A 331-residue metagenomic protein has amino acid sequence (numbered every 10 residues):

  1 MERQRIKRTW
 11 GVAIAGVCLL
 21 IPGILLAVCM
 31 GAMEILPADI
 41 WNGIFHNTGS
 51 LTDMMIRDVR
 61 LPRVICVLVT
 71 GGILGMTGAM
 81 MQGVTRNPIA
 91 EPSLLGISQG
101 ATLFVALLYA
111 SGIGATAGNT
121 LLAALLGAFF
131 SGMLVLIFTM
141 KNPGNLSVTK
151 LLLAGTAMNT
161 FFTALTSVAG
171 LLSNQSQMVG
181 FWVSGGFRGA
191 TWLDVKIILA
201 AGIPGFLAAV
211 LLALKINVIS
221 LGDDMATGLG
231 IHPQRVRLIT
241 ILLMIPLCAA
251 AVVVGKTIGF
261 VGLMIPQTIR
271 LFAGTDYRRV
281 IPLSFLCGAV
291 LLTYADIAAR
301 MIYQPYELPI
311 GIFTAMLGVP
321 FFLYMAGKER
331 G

Functional and structural regions predicted by a protein language model:
M1-G331: Alpha-helical transmembrane segments in inner-membrane proteins
